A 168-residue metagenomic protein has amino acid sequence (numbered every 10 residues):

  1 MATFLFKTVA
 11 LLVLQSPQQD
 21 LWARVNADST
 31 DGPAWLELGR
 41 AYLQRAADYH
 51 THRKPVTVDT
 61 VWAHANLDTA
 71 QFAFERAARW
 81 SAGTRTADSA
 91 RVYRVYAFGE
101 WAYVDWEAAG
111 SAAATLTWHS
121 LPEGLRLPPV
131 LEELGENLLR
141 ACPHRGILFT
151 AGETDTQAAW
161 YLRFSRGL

Functional and structural regions predicted by a protein language model:
M1-Q15: Hydrophobic alpha-helical targeting segments used for export or membrane insertion
V13-D20, W62-A82, A109-A112, L127: Helix-turn-helix repeat elements of alpha-solenoid scaffolds
W22-N26, Q71-D88, P122, L139: A conserved position within tetratricopeptide repeats
N26-V58, A65, F72-R76, A87-A112: Amphipathic alpha-helical repeat scaffolds of TPR domains
G32, S81-R94, P122-P129: Boundary/linker segments of alpha-helical solenoid repeat arrays
T51-V56, L116-H119, A141: Acidic/histidine-rich, surface-exposed loop or edge segments in extracytoplasmic proteins
H64-D68, F72-E75, E100, W118-G146 (+2 more regions): Soluble catalytic regions of membrane-associated enzymes that act on cell-envelope and secretory-pathway components
